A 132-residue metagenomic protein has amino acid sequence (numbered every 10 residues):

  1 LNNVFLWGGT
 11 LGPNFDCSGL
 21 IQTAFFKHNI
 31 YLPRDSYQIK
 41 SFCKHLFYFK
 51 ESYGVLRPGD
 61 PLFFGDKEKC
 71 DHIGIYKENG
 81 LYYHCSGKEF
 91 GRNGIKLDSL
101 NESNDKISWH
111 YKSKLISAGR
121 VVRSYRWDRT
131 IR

Functional and structural regions predicted by a protein language model:
N3, H72, G80-Y83: Glycine-centered loop/turn positions within well-structured domains that cap or flank conserved ligand/cofactor-binding
N3-L56: Catalytic cysteine-centered active-site loop
G12, I39, E68, E89 (+1 more regions): Residue-level detector of flexible, active-site-proximal loop/helix-junction positions within diverse enzyme catalytic
L46-E51, K77-R132: Aromatic- and glycine-rich peptidoglycan recognition patches
G54, K67-E68: Catalytic cores of extracellular degradative/oxidative enzymes
P58-D60: Loop/turn positions that initiate beta-strands
F63-F64: A generic structural signal for residues embedded in beta-strands
K69-I75: Short, Lys/Arg- and Gly-enriched loop/turn segments at beta-strand edges
